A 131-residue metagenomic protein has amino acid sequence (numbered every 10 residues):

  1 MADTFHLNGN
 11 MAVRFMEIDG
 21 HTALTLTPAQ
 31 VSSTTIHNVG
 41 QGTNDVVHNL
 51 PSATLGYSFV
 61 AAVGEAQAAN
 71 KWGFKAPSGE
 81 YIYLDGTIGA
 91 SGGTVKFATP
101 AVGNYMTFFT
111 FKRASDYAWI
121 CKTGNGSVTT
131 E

Functional and structural regions predicted by a protein language model:
M1-D19, N125-E131: Short, intrinsically disordered N-terminal pre-domain segments
T4, V31-S32, T99-V102: Sequence/structural signature of small/polar-enriched beta-strand/turn repeats that build beta-strand-rich repeat
H6, P28-S32, N49-G56: Short, surface-exposed loop and linker segments with low hydrophobicity and enrichment for Pro/Ser/Thr
L7-G9, L24, S33, N44: Intrinsic structural disorder/low-complexity segments
I18, T22-A29, H48: Generic detection of short hydrophobic beta-strand segments and adjacent strand-loop junctions
T25-V39: N-terminal beta-hairpin/loop module of FHA
G40-E131: Acidic, glycine/polar-enriched metal-coordinating patches/loops that mediate binding to polyanionic ligands
